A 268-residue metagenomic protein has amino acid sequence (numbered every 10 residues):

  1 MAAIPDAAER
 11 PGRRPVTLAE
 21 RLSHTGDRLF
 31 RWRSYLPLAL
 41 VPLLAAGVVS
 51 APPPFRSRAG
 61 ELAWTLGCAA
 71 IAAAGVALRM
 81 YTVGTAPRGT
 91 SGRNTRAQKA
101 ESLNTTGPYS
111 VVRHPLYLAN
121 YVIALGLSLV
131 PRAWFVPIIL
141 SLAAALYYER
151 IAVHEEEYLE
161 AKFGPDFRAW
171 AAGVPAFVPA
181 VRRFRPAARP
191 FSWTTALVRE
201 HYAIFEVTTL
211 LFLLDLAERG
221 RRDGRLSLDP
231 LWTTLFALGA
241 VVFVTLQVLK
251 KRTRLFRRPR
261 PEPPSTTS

Functional and structural regions predicted by a protein language model:
M1-T106, V122-S268: Membrane-anchoring alpha-helices and their flanking helix-loop junctions
L103-N104, V111-R113: Hydrophobic alpha-helical segments and helix pairs
V112-V122: Conserved SAM-binding loop
